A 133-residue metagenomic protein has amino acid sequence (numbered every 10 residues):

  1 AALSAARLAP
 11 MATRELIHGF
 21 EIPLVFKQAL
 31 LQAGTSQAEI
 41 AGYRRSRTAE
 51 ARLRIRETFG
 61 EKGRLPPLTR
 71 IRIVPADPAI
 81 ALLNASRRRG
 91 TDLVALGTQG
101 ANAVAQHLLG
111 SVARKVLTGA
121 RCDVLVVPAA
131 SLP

Functional and structural regions predicted by a protein language model:
A1-A41, R45, K62, L68 (+3 more regions): Small/aliphatic-rich secondary-structure junction motif
A1-S4, R54, A81: Well-ordered alpha-helical segments embedded in enzymatic catalytic cores
F26-L30, A81-N84, H107: Short, well-ordered secondary-structure micro-motifs
R45-E57: Short, surface-exposed alpha-helical segments at coil->helix boundaries
F59-V94, S131-P133: Structural beta-alpha unit
L93-G119, L132-P133: Glycine-rich, Arg-bearing micro-motifs that act as flexible, cationic patches
V124-P128: Short beta-strand elements of ligand-binding domains
